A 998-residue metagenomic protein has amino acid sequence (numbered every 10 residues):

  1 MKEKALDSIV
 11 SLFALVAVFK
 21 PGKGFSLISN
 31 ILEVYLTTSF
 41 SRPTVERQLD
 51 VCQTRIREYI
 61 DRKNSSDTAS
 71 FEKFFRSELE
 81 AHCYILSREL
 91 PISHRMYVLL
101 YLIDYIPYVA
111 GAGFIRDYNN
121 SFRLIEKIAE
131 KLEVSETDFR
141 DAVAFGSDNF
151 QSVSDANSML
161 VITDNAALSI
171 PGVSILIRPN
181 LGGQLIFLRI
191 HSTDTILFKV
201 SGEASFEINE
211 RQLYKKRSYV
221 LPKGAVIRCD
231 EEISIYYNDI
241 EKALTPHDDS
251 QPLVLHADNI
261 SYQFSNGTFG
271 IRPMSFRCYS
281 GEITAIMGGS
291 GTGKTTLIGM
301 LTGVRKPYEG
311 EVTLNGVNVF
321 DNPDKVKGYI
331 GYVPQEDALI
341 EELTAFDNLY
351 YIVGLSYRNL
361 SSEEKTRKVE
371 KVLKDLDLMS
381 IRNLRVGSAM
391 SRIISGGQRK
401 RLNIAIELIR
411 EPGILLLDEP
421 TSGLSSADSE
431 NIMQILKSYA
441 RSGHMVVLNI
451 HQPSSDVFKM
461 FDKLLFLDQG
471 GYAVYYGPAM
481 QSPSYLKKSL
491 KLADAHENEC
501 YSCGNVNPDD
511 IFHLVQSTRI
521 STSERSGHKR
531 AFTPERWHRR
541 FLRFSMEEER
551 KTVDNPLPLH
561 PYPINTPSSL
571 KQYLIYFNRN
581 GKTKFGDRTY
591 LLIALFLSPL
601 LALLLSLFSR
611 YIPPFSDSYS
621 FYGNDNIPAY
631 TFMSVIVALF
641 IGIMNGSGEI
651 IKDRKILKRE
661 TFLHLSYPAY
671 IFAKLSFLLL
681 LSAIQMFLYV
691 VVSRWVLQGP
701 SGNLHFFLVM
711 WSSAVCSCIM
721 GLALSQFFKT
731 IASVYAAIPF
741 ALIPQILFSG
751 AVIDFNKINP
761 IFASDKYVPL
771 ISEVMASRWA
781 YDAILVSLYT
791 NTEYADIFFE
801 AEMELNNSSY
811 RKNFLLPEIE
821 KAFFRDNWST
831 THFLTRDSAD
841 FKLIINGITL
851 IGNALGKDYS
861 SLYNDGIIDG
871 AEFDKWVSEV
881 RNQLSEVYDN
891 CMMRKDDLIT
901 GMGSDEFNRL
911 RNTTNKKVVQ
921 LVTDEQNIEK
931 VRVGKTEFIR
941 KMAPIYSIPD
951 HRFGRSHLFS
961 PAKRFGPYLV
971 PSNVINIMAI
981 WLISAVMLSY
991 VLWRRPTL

Functional and structural regions predicted by a protein language model:
M1-I190: Small-residue-enriched hydrophobic alpha-helices in membranes
S169-A204, I208-N209, L221-K223, D230 (+12 more regions): Topological signature of polytopic alpha-helical transporters
M287-S290: The feature captures the beta-strand-to-loop junction immediately N-terminal to the Walker
T302: Helix-to-loop junction immediately C-terminal to a conserved catalytic motif
G310-N318, V326: Conserved ABC transporter NBD signature motif
E341-R358, K368: Q-loop/switch helix immediately C-terminal to the Walker
E407-L408: ABC ATPase C-loop
L415-E419: Catalytic Walker B motif of ABC-type/P-loop ATPase nucleotide-binding domains
